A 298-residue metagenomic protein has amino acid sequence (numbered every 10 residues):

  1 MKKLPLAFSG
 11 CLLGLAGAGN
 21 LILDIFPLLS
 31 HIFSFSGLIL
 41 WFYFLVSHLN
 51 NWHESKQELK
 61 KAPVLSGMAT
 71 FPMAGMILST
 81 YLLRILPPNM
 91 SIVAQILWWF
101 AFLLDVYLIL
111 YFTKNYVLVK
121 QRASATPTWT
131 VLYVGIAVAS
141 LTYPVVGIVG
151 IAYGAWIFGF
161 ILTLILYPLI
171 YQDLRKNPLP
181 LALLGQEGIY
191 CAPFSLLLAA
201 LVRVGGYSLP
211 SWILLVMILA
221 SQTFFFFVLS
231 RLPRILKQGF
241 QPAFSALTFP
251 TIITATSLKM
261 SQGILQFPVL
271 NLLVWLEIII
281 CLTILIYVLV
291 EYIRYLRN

Functional and structural regions predicted by a protein language model:
M1-G19, H53-T80, W98, K114-L141 (+6 more regions): Juxtamembrane helix-loop boundaries in multi-pass membrane proteins
M1-S47, L289: N-terminal signal-anchor module of multipass membrane proteins
N20-L29, L82-Q95, L141-A152, L201-W212 (+1 more regions): Helix-coil boundary and interhelical linker segments in multi-pass alpha-helical membrane proteins
I25, L40-Y43, S221-L229, L247-N298: C-terminal functional regions that serve as terminal interaction/effector modules
L29-F42, M90-V106, V149-T163, S211-Q222 (+1 more regions): Structural signature of hydrophobic alpha-helical transmembrane segments
I39-N51, L104-F112, T163-I170, F225-S230: Membrane-water interface of transmembrane alpha-helices
Y81-I85, D105-K120, V138-G154, I161-P178 (+1 more regions): Internal transmembrane alpha-helix with an interfacial aromatic "cap," most often the third helix
F158-M217: Aromatic-anchored, glycine/proline-accented short structural segments that stabilize local strand-turns or short
